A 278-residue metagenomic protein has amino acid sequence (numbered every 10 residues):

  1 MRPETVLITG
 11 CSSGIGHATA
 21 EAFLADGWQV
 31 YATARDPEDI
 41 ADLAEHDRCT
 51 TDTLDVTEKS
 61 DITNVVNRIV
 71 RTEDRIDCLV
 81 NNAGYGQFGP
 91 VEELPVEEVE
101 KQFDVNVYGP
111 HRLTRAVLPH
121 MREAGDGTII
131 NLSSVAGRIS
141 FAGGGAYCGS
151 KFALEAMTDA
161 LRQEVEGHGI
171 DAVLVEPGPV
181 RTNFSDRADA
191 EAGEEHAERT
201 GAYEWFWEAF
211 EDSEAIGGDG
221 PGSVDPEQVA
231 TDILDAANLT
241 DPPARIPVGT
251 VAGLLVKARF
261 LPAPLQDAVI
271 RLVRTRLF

Functional and structural regions predicted by a protein language model:
S12-S13: Conserved glycine-rich cofactor-binding loop
T50-T53, S60-D74: Conserved amphipathic alpha-helix within the SDR
R68-N81, Q87: A glycine-rich helix->loop->beta "capping" turn within Rossmann-like NAD(P)(H)-dependent oxidoreductase domains
P90-V91, E98-E100, D126: Substrate-binding pocket helix/loop in short-chain dehydrogenase/reductase
T114, S150-A153: Active-site helix of classical SDR
S134: Residue(s) in the substrate-gating loop at a strand-loop-helix junction that position the organic substrate next
E166-D219: C-terminal beta-strand-loop-alpha-helix "lid" module of Rossmann-like NAD(P)-dependent dehydrogenases
